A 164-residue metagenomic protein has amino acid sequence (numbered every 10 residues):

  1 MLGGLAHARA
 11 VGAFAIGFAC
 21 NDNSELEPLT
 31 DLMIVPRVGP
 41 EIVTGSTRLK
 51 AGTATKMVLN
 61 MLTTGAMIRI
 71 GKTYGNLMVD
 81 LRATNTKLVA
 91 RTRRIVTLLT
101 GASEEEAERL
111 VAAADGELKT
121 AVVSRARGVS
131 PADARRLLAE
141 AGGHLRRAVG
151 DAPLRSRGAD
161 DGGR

Functional and structural regions predicted by a protein language model:
M1-M57, A66-I68: Glycine-rich phosphate-binding loops that contact phosphosugars or nucleotide phosphates
M67-R164: Short, amphipathic alpha-helical interaction segments embedded in low-complexity terminal/linker regions of eukaryotic
